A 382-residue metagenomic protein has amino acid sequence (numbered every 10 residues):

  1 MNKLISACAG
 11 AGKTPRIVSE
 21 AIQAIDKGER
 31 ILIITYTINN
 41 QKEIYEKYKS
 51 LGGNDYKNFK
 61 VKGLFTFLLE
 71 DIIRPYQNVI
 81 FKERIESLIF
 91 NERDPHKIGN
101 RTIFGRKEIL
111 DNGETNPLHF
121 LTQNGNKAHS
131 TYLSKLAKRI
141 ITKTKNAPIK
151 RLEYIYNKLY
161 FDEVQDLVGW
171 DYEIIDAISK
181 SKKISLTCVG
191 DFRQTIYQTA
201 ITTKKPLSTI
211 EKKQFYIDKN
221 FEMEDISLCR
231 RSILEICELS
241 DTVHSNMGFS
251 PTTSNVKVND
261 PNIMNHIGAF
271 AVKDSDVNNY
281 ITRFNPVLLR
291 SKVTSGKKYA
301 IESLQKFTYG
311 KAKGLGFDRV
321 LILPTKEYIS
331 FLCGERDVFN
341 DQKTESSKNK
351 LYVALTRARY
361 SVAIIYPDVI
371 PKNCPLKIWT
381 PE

Functional and structural regions predicted by a protein language model:
M1-E382: The feature marks helicase ATPase cores and/or their adjacent C-terminal helical subdomains in SF1/SF2/AAA+ helicases
